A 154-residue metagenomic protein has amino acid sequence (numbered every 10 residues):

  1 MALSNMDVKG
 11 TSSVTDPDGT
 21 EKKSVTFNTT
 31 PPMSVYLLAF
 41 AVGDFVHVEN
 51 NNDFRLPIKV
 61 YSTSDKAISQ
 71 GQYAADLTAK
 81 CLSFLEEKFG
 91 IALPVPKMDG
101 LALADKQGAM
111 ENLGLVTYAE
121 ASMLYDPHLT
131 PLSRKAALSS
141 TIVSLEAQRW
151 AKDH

Functional and structural regions predicted by a protein language model:
M1-S140: Hydrophobic helix-coil surface modules that form long, contiguous segments used for peptide/substrate interaction
E146-H154: Catalytic Zn2+-binding segment of zinc metalloproteases
